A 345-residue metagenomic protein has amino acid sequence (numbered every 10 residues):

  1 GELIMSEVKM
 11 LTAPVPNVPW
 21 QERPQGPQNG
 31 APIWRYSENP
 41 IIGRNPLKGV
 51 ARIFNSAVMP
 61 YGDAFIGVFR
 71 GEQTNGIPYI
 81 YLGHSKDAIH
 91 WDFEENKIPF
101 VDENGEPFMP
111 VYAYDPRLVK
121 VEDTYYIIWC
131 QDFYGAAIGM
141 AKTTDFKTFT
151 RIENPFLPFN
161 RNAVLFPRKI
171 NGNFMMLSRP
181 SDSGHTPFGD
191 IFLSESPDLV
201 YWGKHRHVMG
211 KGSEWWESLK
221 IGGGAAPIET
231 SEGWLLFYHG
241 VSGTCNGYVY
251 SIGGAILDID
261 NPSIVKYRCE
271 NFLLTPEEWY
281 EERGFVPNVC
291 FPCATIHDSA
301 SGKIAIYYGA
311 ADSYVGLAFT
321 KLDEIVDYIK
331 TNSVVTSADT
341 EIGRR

Functional and structural regions predicted by a protein language model:
L3-V111, V119-L219, I228-N288, S299-K303 (+1 more regions): Beta-rich carbohydrate-recognition and catalytic domains
A225: Catalytic core of Fe(II)/2-oxoglutarate
C293, H297: C-terminal substrate/ligand-recognition segments
